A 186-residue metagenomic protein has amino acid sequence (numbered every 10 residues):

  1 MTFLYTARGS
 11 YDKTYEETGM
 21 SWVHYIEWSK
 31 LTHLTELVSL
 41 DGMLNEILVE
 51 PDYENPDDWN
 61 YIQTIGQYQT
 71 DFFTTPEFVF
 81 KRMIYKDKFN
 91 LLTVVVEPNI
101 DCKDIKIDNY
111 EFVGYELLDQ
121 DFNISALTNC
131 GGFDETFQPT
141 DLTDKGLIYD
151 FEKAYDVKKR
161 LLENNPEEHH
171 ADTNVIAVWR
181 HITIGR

Functional and structural regions predicted by a protein language model:
M1-S29, L37-L40, V49, N55-I62 (+2 more regions): Short aromatic-glycine-(Arg/Gly/Cys) micro-motifs in beta-strand/loop hairpins
D41-I100, T143-L147, Y155-R186: Short, mixed-charge low-complexity intrinsically disordered segments
